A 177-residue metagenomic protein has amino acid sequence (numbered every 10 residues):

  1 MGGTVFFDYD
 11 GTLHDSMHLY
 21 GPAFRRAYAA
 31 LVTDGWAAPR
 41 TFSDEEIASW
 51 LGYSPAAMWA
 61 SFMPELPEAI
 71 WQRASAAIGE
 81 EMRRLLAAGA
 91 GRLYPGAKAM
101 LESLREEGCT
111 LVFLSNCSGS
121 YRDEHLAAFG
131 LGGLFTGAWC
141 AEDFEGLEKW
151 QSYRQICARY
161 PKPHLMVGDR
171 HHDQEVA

Functional and structural regions predicted by a protein language model:
M1-G3, G108-T110, K162-P163: Short coil/turn segments at beta-strand junctions that form active-site/ligand-binding loops
G2-P95: N-terminal helical cap/lid subdomain that shapes the substrate entry/recognition surface in HAD-like hydrolases
F7, V167-G168: Active-site flanking residues adjacent to catalytic metal/cofactor-binding acidic residues
T12, S115-C117: Conserved phosphate-coupling serine/threonine residues in phosphotransfer and NTP-handling enzymes
L13, L111, M166-V167: Conserved SAM-binding loop
L13, W71, K98-S103, R170-D173: Short glycine/proline-centered loop/turn elements that form peptide/ligand docking sites
R84-F113, D123, L147-Q151: Short, acidic loop-to-helix structural element flanking the phosphoryl-transfer center in phosphate-processing enzymes
A90-R92, S118-L165, H171-E175: Substrate-recognition "cap/lid" segment bordering the active-site pocket of phosphatases
